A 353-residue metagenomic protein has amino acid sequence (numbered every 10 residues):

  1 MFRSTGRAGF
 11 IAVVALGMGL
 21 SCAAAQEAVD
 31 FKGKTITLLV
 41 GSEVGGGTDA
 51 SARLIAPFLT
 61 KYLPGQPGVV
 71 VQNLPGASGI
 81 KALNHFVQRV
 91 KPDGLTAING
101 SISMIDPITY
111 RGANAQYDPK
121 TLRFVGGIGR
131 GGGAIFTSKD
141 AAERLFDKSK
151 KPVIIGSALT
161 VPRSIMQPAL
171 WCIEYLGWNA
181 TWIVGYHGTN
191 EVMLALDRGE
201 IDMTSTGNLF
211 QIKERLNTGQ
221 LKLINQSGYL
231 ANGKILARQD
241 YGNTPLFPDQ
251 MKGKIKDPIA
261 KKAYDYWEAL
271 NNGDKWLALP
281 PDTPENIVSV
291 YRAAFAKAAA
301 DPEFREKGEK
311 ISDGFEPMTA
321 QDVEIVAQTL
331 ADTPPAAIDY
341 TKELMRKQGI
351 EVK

Functional and structural regions predicted by a protein language model:
M1-I11: Bacterial N-terminal signal peptides that target proteins for export
G9-S21: Bacterial N-terminal signal peptides
A25-Q26, Q72: Boundary of Sec targeting at the N-terminus
A28, K32, K61-Q66, H85-T96 (+4 more regions): Hinge/capping helix and adjacent helix->loop/strand transition within the periplasmic-binding protein
G33-K34, N217, L221, T283-K353: An extracytoplasmic/periplasmic, membrane-proximal ligand-sensing/linker region
T37-R53, P75-S78, S157-S164: Extracytoplasmic "Venus flytrap"
S51, I55, A77-I80, G94-P107 (+2 more regions): Ligand-binding clamshell of periplasmic/extracellular solute-binding protein-like
I108-R123, W178-N179, K213-L230, K234-I255 (+1 more regions): Ligand-binding "clamshell"
